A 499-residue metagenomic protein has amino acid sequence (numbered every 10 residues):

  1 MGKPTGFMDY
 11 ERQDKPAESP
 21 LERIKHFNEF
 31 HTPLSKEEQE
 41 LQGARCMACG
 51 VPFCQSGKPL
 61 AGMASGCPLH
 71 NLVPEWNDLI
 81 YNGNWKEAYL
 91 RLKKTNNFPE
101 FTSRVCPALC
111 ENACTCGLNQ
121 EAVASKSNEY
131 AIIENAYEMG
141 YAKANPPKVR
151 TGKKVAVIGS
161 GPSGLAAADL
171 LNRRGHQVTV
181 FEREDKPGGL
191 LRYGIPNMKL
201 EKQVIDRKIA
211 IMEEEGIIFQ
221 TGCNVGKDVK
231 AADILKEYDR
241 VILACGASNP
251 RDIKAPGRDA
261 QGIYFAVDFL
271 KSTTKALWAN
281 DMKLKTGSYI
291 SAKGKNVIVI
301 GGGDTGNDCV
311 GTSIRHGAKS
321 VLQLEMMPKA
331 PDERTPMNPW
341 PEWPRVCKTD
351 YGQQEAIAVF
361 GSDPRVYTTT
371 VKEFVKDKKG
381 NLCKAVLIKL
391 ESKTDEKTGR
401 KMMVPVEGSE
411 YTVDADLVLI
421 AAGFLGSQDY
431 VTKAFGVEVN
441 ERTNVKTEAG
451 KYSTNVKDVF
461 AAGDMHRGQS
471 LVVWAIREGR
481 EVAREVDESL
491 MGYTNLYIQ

Functional and structural regions predicted by a protein language model:
T5-T32, L41-A44, G57, P68-N82 (+10 more regions): Beta1-alpha1 glycine-rich phosphate/pyrophosphate-binding loop at the start of Rossmann-like nucleotide-binding domains
R12-E37, Q42-R45, Y367-T369, V375-K376 (+4 more regions): C-terminal catalytic lobe of FAD-dependent flavoproteins
E40-S56, G62-P147, E213, T221 (+3 more regions): Glycine/serine-rich phosphate-binding loop and adjoining beta1-alpha1 elements at the start of nucleotide-handling
E87, V149, K154-I158, D206-P256 (+4 more regions): Feature captures the FAD/FMN-dependent oxidoreductase FAD-binding
T151-K154, G222, K293-N296, T368 (+2 more regions): Phosphate-coordination loops involved in phosphoryl transfer and adenosine-cofactor binding
I158-P162, G301-G303, D464: Glycine-rich Rossmann-fold phosphate-binding loop(s) that bind the pyrophosphate of adenine dinucleotide cofactors
Q261-G294, T394-Q469: FAD-site-proximal beta/loop scaffold in flavoenzymes
G306-C309, H316, A462-L496: A conserved FAD-binding loop/helix module that cradles the flavin
